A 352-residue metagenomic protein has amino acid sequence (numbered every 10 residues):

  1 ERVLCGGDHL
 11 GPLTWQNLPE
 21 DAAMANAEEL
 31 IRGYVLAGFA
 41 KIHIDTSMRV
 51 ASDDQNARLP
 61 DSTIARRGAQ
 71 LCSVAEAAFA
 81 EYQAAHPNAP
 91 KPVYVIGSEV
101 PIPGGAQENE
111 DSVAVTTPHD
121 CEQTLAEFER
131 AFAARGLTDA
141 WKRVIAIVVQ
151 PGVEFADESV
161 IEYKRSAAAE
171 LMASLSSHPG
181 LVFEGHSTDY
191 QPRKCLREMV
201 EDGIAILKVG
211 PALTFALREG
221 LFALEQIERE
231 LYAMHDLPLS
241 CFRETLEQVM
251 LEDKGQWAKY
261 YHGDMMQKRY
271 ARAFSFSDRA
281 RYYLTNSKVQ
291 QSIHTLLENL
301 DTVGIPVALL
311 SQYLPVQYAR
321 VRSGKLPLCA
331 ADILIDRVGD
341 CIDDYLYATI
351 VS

Functional and structural regions predicted by a protein language model:
E1-G7, L59-A89, R165-P179: Alpha-helix-loop-beta-strand connector modules within alpha/beta enzyme cores
R2-G6, K41-H43, P87-G97, D139-V148 (+2 more regions): Structural preference for beta-strand elements that scaffold enzyme active sites
R2-P19, V95-V113, V153, R165-S166 (+2 more regions): N-terminal small/glycine-rich loop or linker at the start of catalytic domains across soluble metabolic enzymes
D8, D45, M199: Conserved, mostly hydrophobic/aromatic
Q16-G33, A65-R66: Glycine-rich anion/phosphate-binding loops
S62-V74, A114-A131, K208-P211: Acidic, His- and aromatic-enriched active-site or binding-groove loops in soluble protein domains that engage sugars
V93-A131, T138-Q150, V160-E170, S174-L175: Active-site loop/helix belt of alpha/beta enzymes
M172-Y190, K194-S352: Flexible, acidic glycine-rich loops studded with aromatic residues
